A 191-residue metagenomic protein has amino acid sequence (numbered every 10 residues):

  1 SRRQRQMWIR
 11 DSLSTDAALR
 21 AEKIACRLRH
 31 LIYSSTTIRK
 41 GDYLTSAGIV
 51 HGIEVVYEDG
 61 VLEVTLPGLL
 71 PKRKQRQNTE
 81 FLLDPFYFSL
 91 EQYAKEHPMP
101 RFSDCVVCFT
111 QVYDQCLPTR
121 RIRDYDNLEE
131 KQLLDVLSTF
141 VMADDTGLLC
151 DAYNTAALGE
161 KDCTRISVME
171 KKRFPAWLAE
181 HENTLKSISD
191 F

Functional and structural regions predicted by a protein language model:
Q4-I9: Short, small-residue-biased leader/transition segments that mark boundaries at the very start of proteins
D11-V61: Long amphipathic alpha-helical scaffold segments
E54-L70, C108-Y113: Short amphipathic
D59-V64, Q75, T79, L83: Surface-exposed beta-loop interaction hotspot
N78-T110, Q115-C116: An N-terminal amphipathic alpha-helical segment
D114-A157: Short, hydrophobic/π-rich interface segment
T146-D190: C-terminal edge-of-domain segments
